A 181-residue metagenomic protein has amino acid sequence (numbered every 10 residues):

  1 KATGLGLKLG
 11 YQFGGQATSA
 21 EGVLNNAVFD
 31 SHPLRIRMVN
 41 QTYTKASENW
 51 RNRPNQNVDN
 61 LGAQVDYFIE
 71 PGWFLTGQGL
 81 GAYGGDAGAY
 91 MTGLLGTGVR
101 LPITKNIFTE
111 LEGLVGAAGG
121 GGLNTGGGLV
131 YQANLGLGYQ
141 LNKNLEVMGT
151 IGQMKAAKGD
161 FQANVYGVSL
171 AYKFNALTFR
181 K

Functional and structural regions predicted by a protein language model:
K1, Q16-A20, S47-N49, D86-G88 (+4 more regions): Outer-membrane beta-barrel proteins
K1-L5, N55-L61, A89-G93, G127-A133 (+1 more regions): Residues that define the transmembrane beta-barrel architecture of outer-membrane proteins
A2-L24, H32-Y43, Q162-K181: Outer-membrane beta-barrel "beta-signal"
Y11-G15, N40-A46, G79-G85, V99-L101 (+3 more regions): Transmembrane beta-strands of outer-membrane beta-barrel pores
F13-A20, L34-I36, P71-L75, T104-T109 (+2 more regions): Repeated loop/turn-to-beta-strand initiation elements of outer-membrane beta-barrel proteins
Y43-G62: Surface-exposed strand-loop-strand hairpins of Gram-negative outer-membrane beta-barrel proteins
G62-G128, L145, Y172: Gram-negative (and chloroplast) outer-membrane scaffold detector with strong preference for beta-barrel transmembrane
G138, A156, A163-Y166: Extended amphipathic alpha-helical coiled-coil/heptad-repeat regions
